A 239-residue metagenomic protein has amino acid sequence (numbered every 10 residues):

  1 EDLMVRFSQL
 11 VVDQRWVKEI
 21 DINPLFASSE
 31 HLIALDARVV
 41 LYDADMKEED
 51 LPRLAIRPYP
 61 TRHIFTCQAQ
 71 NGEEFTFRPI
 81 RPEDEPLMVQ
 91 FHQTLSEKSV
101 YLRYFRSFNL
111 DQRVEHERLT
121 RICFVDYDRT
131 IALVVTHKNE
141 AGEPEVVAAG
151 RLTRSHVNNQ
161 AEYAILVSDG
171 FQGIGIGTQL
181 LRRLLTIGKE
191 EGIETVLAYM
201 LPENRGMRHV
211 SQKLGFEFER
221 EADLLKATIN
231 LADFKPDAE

Functional and structural regions predicted by a protein language model:
E1-D43: N-terminal loops that bind phosphate or other acidic moieties and the adjacent beta-alpha structural core
Y42-E239: Long, contiguous binding/interaction regions
